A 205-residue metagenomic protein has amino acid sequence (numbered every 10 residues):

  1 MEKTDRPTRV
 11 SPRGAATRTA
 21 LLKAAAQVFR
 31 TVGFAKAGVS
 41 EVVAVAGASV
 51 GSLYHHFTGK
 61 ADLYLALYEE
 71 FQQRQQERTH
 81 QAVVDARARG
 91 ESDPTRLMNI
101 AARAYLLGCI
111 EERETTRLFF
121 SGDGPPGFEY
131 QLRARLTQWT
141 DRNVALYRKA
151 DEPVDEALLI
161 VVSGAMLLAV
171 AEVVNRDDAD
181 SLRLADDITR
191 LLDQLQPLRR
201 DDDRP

Functional and structural regions predicted by a protein language model:
M1-V32, V39-V45, D62: Basic, helix-initiating cap at the start of DNA-binding domains
A20-V28, R74, I100, A104: Pre-recognition alpha-helix immediately N-terminal to the DNA-recognition helix within helix-turn-helix or winged-helix
F29, G38-V39, V50, K60 (+2 more regions): Amphipathic alpha-helical segments enriched in hydrophobic/aromatic and basic residues that form the DNA-contacting
A46-F57: Short hydrophobic/aromatic patch on the recognition helix
E69-M98: Amphipathic alpha-helical linker/stalk segments
Q76-H80, R96, I100, L107-G108 (+3 more regions): Amphipathic alpha-helical packing segments from all-alpha helical-bundle domains
Q81-R87, L118-P126: Short linear capping/connector segments at secondary-structure termini
T116-G122, E129, Y147-L195, R199-P205: Hydrophobic/aromatic-rich alpha-helical bundle segments in the mid-to-C-terminal region
